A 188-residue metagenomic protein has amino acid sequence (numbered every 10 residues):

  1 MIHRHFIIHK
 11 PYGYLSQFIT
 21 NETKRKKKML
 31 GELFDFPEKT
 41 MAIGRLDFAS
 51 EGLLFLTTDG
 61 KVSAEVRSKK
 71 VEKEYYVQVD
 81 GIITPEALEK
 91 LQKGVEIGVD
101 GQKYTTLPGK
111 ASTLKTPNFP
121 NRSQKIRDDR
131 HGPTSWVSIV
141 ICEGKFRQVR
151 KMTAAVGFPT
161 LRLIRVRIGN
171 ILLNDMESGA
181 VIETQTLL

Functional and structural regions predicted by a protein language model:
M1-L188: RNA pseudouridine synthases
